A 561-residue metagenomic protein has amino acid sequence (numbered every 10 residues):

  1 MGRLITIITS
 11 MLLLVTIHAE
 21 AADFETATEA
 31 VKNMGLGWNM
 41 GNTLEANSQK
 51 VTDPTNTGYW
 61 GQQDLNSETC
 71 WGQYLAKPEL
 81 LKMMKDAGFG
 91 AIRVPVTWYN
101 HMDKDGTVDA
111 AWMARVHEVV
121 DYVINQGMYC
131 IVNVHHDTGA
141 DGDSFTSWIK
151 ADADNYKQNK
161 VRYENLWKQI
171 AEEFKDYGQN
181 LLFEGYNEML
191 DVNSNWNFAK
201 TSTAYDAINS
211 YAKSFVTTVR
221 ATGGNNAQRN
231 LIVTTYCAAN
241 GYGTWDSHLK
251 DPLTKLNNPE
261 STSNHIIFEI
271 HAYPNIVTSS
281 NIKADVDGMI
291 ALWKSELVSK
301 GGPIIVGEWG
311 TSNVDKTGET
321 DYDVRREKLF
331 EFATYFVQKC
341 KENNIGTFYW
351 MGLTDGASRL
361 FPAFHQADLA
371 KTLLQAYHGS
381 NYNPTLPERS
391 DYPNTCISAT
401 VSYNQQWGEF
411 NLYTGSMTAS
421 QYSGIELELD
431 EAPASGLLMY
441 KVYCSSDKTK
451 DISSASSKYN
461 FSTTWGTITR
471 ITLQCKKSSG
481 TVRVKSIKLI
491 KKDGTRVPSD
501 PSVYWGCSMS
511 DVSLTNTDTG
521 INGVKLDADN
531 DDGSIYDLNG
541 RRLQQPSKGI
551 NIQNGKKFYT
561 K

Functional and structural regions predicted by a protein language model:
M1-I5, K561: Positively charged n-region of N-terminal signal peptides that target proteins for export
T6-T16: Bacterial N-terminal signal peptides
A19-A21: Boundary at the C-terminal end of the N-terminal hydrophobic targeting segment
F24-E25, V31-G241: Active-site mouth of glycoside hydrolases
G61-D64, Q73, N165-K168, E172-N180 (+2 more regions): Extracellular glycoside hydrolase catalytic/binding regions
N394-R470, K476-G506: Extracellular ligand-binding interfaces
S513-N539: Residue-level detector of functionally pivotal "anchor" positions at catalytic/ligand-binding pockets or at interdomain
I550-K561: C-terminal tail/sorting-segment detector
